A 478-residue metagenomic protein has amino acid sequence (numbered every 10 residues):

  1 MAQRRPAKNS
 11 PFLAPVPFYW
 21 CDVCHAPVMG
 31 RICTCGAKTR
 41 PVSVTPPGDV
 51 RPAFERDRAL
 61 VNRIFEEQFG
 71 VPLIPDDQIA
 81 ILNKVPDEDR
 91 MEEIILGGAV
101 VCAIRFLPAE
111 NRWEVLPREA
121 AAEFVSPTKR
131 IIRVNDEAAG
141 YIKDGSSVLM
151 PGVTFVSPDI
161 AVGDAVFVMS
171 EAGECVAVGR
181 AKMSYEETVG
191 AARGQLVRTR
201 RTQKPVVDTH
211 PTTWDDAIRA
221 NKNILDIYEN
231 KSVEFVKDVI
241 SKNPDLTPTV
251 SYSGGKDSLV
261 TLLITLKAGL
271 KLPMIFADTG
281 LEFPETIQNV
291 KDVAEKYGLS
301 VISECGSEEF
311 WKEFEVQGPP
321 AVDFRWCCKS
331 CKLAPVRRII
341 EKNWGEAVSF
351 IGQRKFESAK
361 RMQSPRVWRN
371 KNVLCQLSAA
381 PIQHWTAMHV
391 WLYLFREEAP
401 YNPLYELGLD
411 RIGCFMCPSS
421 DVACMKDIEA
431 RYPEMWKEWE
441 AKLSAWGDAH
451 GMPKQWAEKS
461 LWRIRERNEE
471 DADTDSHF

Functional and structural regions predicted by a protein language model:
A2-D22, A26, G30-P41, Y141 (+3 more regions): Nucleotide-activated chemistry modules centered on ATP-dependent adenylation/adenylyltransferase
A2-S251, L259-P273, T279-E282, N289 (+2 more regions): RNA-binding accessory domains that recognize and position tRNA/RNA substrates
